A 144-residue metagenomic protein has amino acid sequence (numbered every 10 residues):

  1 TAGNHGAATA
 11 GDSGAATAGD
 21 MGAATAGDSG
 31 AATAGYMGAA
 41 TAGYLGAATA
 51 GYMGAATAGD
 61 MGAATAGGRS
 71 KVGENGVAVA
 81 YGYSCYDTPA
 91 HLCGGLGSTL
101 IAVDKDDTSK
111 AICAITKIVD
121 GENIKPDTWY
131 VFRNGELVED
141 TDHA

Functional and structural regions predicted by a protein language model:
T1-A144: Periodic small-residue-enriched repeat registers in elongated scaffold domains
